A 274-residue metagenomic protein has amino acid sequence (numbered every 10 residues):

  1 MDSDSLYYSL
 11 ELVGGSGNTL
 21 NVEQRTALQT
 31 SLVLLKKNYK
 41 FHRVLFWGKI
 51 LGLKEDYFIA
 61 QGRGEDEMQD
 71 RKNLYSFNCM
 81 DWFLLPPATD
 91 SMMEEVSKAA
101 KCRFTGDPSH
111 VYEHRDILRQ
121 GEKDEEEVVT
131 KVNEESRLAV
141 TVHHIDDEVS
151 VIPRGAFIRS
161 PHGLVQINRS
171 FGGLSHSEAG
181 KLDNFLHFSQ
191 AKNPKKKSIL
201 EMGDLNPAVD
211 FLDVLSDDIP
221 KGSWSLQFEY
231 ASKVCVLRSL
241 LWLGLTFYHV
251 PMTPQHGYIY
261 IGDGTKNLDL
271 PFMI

Functional and structural regions predicted by a protein language model:
M1-I274: Phospho-regulatory, low-complexity terminal regions
